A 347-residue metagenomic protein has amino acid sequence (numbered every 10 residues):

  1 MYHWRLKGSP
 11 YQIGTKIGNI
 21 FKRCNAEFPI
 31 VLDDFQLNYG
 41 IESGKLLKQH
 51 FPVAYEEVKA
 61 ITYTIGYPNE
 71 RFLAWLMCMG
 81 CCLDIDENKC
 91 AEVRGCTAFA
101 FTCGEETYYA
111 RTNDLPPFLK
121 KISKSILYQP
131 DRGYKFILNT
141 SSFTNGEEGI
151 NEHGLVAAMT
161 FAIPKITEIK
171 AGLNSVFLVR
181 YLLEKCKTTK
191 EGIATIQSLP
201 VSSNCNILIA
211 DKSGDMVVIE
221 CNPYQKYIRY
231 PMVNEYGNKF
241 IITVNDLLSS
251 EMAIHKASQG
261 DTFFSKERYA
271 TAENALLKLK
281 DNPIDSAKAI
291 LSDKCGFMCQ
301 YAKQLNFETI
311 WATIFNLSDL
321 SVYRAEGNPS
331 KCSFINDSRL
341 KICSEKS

Functional and structural regions predicted by a protein language model:
M1-E70, C78, N88, F101-Y108 (+3 more regions): C-terminal, well-structured catalytic/ligand-binding subdomain of enzymes
L76-M77, C81-C82, C90-V93: Active-site pocket-lining segments that scaffold enzyme catalytic pockets across diverse folds
C96: Short cysteine clusters
